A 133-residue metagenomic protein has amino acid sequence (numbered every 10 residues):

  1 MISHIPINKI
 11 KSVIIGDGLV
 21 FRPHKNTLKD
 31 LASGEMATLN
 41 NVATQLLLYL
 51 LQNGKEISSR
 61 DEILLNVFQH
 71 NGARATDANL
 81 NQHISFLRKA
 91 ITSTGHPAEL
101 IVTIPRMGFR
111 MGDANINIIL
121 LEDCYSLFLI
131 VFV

Functional and structural regions predicted by a protein language model:
M1, Y125-V133: N-terminal/domain-start alpha-helical segments
M1-N40: Short boundary/linker motifs that mark transitions into or out of structured domains
H4-S12, P97-Y125: A short linear beta-strand->loop->alpha-helix hinge motif most characteristic of winged-helix/helix-turn-helix
M36-V67, L87: Short amphipathic alpha-helical recognition elements used for nucleic-acid or partner binding across transcription
L39-L47, A73-T92, M107: DNA-recognition element of transcription regulators
N66-R74: Short helix-coil junctions and helix-kink-helix linkers
